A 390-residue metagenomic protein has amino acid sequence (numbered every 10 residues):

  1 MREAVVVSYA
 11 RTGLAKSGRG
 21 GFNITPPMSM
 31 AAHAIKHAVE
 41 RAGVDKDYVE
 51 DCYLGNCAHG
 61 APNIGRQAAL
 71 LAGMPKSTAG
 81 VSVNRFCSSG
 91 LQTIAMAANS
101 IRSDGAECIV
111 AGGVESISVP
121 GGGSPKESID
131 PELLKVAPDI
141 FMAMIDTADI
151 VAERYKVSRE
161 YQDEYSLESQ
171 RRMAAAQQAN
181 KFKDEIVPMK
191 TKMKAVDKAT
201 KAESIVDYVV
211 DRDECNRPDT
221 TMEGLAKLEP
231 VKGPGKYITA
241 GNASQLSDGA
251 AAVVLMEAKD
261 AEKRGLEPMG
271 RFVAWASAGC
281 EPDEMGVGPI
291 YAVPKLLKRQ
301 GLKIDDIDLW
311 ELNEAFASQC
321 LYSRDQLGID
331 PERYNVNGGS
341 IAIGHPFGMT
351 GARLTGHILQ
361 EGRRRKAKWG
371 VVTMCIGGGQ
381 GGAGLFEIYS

Functional and structural regions predicted by a protein language model:
M1-P27, T220-V287, Y291, K298 (+3 more regions): Condensing-enzyme catalytic core mediating Claisen C-C bond formation in acyl metabolism
R11-G13, I24, M28-A32, R41 (+3 more regions): N-terminal extracellular/periplasmic Venus flytrap/periplasmic-binding protein-like
F22-C108, V114-L133, I186-V210, E284 (+1 more regions): Conserved beta-ketoacyl condensing-enzyme motif
P27-A42, I64, A68, T93 (+6 more regions): Short, well-ordered amphipathic alpha-helical segments that serve as non-catalytic structural scaffolds within diverse
G55-E107, E127, P138-D146, D219-Q245 (+3 more regions): Conserved catalytic cysteine-centered active-site region of acyl-thioester-dependent Claisen-condensing enzymes
R85-V114, A152-F182, A252-K259, R324 (+2 more regions): Active-site-proximal alpha-helical scaffold in enzymes
D149, F182-E185, K192, V273-A342: Active-site pocket-lining segment
